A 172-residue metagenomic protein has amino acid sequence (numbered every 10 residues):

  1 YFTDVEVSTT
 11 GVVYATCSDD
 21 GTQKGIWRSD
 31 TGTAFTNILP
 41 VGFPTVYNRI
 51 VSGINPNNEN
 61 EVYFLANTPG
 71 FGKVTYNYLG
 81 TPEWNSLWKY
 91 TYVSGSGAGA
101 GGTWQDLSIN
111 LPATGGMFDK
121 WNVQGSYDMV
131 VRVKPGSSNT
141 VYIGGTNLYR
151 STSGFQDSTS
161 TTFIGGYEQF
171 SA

Functional and structural regions predicted by a protein language model:
F2, Y47-G53, D119-R132: Signature of short aromatic-glycine-proline-rich micro-motifs recurring in repeat-based ectodomains
V7-T10, I54-E59, V133-S138: Residue-level detector of Asp-centered blade-edge/turn motifs that repeat once per structural unit in beta-propeller
S18-K24, N67-N85, S158: Short, conserved, GDST-rich strand-edge loop motifs in beta-rich repeat architectures
K24-R28, N85-K89, N147-R150: A short loop-to-beta-strand structural motif that recurs across blades of beta-propeller domains
T31-T33, Y90-W104, T152-T161: Short loop/turn segments immediately following beta-strands, especially the blade-tip and inter-blade linker loops
P40-F43, G99-N122, F163-A172: Surface-exposed loop and turn segments in beta-propeller and other repeat-based domains that flank or scaffold
R49-N57, K89-G95: Active-site region of glycoside hydrolase catalytic domains
